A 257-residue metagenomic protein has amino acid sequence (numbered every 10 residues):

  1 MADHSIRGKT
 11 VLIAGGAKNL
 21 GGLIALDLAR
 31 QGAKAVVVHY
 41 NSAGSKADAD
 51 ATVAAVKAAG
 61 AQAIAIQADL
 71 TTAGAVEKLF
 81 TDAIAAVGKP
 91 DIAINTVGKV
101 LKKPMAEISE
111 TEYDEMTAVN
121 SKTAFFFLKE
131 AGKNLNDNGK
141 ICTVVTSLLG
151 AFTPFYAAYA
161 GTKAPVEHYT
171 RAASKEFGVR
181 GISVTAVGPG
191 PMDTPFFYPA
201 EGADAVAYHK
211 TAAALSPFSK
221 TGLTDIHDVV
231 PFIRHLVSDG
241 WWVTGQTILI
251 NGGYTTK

Functional and structural regions predicted by a protein language model:
D3-V37: Canonical Rossmann dinucleotide-binding motif of NAD(H)/NADP(H)-dependent dehydrogenases/reductases, specifically
A33-A49: Conserved glycine-rich Rossmann-like NAD(P)H-binding loop of the short-chain dehydrogenase/reductase
V87, L128, N134, G222-I250 (+1 more regions): C-terminal substrate-recognition "lid" of short-chain dehydrogenase/reductases
K102, K140-P165, T170-V179, P191-M192: Catalytic loop of short-chain dehydrogenase/reductase
P104-M105, S109-E115, A212: Substrate-binding pocket helix/loop in short-chain dehydrogenase/reductase
G178, S183, V243-G245: Short, small/polar-rich loop/turn modules that mediate ligand/substrate recognition or access, typified
V179, D204-D228: Catalytic Tyr-x(3-8)-Lys segment
